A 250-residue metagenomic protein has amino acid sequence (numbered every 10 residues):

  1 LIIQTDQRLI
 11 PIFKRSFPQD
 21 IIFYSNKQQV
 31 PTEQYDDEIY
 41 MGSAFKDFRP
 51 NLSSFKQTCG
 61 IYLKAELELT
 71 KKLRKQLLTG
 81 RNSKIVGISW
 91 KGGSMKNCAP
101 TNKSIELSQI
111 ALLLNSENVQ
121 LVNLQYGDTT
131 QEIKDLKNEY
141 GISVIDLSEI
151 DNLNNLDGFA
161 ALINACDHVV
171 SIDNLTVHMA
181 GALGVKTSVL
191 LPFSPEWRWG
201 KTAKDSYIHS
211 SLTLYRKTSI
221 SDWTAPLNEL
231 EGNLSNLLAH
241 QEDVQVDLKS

Functional and structural regions predicted by a protein language model:
L1-S250: Catalytic machinery of carbohydrate-active enzymes, primarily nucleotide-sugar-dependent glycosyltransferases
